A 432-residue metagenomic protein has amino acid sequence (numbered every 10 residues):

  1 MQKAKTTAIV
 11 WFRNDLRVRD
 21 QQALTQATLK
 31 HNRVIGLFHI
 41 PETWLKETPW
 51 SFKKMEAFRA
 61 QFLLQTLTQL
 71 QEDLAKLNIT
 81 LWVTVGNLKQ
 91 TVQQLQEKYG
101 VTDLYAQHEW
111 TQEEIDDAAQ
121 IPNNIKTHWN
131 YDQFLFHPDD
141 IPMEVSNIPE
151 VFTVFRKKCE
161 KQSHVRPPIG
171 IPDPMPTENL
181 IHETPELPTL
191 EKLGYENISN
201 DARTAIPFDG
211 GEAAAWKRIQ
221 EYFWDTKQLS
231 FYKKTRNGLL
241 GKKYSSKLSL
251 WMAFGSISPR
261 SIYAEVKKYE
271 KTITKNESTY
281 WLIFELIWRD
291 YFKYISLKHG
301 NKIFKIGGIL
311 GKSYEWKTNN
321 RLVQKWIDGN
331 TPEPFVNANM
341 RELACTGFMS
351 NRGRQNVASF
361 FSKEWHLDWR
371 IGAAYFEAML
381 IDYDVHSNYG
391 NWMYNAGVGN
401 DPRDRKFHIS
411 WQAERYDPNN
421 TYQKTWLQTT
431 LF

Functional and structural regions predicted by a protein language model:
M1-P167, R341-E342, S387-N391: Trp/Phe/Arg-rich N-terminal binding region typifying the photolyase-homology
Q2-A4, T25, S199-I206, A213-W216 (+1 more regions): C-terminal catalytic domain of photolyase/cryptochrome flavoproteins, centering on the FAD-binding pocket
D15, E56, N87, T111 (+7 more regions): Secondary-structure junction/capping motif
I40-T43, W110, Q133, K158 (+6 more regions): Short loop/turn segments at secondary-structure transitions that flank enzyme active sites
M55-A60, T84, G210-A213, I303-I306: Short acidic/polar alpha-helix capping motifs at helix-coil junctions
T111, I115-L250: Specificity-determining recognition surfaces
